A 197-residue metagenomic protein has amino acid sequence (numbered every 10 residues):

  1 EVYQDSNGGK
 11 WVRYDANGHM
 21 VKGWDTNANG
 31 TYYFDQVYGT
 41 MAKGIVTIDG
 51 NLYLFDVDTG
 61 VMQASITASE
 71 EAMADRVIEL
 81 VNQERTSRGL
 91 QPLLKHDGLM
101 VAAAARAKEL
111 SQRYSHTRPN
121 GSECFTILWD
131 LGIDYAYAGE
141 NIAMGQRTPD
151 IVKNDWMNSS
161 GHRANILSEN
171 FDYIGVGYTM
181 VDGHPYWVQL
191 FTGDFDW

Functional and structural regions predicted by a protein language model:
E1-A72: Extracellular adhesion/carbohydrate-binding repeat motifs centered on closely spaced tryptophans
K22-G23, I66, E84, M180 (+1 more regions): Mature exported/compartmentalized surface modules and terminal targeting/interaction regions
I66-R113: A short alpha-helix/helix-coil micro-patch that ends at or immediately precedes a cysteine
S87-V101, Y114-C124, R163-T179: Surface-exposed patches in mature extracellular/periplasmic domains of secreted proteins
V101-D150, I166-S168: Short, surface-exposed glycine/acidic/tryptophan-bearing loops
A143-W197: Disulfide-stabilized extracellular recognition modules
